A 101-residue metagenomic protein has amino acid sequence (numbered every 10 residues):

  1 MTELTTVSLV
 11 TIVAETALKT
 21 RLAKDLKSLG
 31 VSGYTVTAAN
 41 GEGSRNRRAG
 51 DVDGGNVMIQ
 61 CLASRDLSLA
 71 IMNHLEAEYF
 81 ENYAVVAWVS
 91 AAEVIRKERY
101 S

Functional and structural regions predicted by a protein language model:
M1-S101: Positively charged, small/polar-rich N-terminal and surface patches that mediate targeting and assembly and bind
